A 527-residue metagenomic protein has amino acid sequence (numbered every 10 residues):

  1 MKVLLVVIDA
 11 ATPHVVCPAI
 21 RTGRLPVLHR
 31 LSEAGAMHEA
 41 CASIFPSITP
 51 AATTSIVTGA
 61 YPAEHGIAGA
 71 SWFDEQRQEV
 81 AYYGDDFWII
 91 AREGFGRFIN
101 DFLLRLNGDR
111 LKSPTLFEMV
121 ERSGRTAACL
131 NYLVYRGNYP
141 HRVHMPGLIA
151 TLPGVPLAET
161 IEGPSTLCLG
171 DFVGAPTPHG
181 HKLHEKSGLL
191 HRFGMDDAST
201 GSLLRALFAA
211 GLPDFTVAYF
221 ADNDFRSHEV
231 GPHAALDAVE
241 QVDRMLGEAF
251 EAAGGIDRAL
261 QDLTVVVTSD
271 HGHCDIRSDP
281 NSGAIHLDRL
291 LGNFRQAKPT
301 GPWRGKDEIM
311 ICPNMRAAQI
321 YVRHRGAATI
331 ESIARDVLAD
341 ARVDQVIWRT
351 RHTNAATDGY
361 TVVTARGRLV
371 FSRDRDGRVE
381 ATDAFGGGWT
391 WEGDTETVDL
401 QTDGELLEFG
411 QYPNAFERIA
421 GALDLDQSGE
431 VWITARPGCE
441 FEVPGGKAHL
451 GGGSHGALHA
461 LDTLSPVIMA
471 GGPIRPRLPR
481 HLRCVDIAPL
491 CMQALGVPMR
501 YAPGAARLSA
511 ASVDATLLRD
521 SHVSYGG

Functional and structural regions predicted by a protein language model:
M1-L4: Extreme N-terminal starter segment of soluble prokaryotic enzymes
C17-I67, S71, A128: Short, structured active-site-proximal loop/turn typified by the sulfatase FGly-forming signature C/S-X-P-X-R
H29-R30, A317-D344, R480-A506, H522: Non-catalytic, well-ordered alpha-helical segments in soluble enzyme domains
E39, P46-I48, A70-R105, E118 (+1 more regions): Secreted, luminal/periplasmic, and some membrane-associated catalytic domains that remodel anionic oxygen-ester
A60-V230, F371-R373, G377-F409, S428 (+1 more regions): His/Asp/Glu-rich, glycine-adjacent segments that coordinate divalent cations and/or stabilize oxyanion chemistry on
G194-T216, N223-V265, D275, P413 (+2 more regions): A long, amphipathic alpha-helix that forms part of the scaffold/cap immediately adjacent to metal-dependent active
G292-R325, D399, G452-A494, G526: Substrate-binding rim/cap in mid-to-C-terminal beta-strand-loop elements of soluble/periplasmic
I347-V363, D486, G496-G527: Polar, surface-exposed loop/tail segments that function as active-site lids or cofactor/substrate-recognition elements
